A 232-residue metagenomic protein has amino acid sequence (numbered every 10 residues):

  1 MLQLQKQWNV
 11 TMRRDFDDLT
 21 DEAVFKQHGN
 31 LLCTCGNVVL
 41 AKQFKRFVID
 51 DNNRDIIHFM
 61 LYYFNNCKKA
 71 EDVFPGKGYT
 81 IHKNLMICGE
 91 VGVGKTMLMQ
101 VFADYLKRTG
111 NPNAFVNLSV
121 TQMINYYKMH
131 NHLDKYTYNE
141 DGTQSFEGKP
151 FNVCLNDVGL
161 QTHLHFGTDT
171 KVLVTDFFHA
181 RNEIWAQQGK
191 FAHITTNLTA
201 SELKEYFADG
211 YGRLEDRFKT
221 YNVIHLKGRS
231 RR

Functional and structural regions predicted by a protein language model:
M1-T80, R231-R232: A short, basic N-terminal segment
L4, L160-R232: Replace "adjacent to P-loop NTPase cores in ATP/GTP-dependent enzymes" with "adjacent to NTP-binding cores
N84: Walker A (P-loop) ATP-phosphate-binding motif of ABC ATPase nucleotide-binding domains
I87: Hydrophobic anchor at the beta1->P-loop junction of P-loop NTPases
G92-K95: Conserved glycine(s) of the Walker
L98, F102: Hydrophobic positions on the alpha1 helix immediately C-terminal to the Walker A/P-loop
Y105-V153: AAA+/P-loop NTPase substrate/partner-engagement loops
G142-T170: Conserved P-loop NTPase "ATPase switch" module shared by AAA+ and STAND
